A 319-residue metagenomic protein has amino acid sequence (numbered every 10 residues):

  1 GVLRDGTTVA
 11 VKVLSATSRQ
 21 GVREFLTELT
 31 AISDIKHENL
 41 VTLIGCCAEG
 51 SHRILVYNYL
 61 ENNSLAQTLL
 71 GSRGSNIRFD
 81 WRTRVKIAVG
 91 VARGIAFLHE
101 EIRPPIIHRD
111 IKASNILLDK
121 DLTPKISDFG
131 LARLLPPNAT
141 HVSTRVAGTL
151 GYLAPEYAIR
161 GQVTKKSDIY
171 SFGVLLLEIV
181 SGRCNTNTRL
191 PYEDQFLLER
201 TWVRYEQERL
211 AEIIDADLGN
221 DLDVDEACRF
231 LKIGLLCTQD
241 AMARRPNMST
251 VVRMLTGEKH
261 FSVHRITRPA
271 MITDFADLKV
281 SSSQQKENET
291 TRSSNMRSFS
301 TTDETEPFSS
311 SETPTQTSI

Functional and structural regions predicted by a protein language model:
G1-A16, T42: Glycine-rich ATP phosphate-binding loop
V9, L222-I233, Q239-I319: Intrinsically disordered, low-complexity cytosolic regulatory tails and linkers adjacent to catalytic/signaling modules
F25, L29-T30: Regulatory alphaC helix of protein kinase catalytic domains
I44-H52, E61-N62: Short beta-strand micro-motifs within the conserved protein kinase catalytic domain, predominantly in the N-lobe
R93-I106: Protein kinase catalytic-loop region centered on the HRD/HxD motif
D168: Conserved catalytic-loop aspartate of Hanks-type protein kinases
